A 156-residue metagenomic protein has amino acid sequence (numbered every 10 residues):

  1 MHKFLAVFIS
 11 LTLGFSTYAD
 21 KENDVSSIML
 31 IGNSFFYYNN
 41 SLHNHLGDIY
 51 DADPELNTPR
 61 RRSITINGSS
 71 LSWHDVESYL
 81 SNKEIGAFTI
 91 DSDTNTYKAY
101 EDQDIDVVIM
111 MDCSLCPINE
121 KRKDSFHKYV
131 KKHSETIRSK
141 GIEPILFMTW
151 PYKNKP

Functional and structural regions predicted by a protein language model:
M1-F4: Positively charged n-region of N-terminal signal peptides that target proteins for export
A6-G14: Bacterial N-terminal signal peptides
A19-G68: Serine-esterase "nucleophile elbow" of acetyl-processing enzymes
F35-S41, S69-L71, I85-T89, P117-F126: Acidic-and-aromatic substrate-binding clefts and catalytic sites of carbohydrate-active enzymes
H43-L46, E77-S78, K123-S125: Short, glycine/charged-enriched secondary-structure capping and boundary segments
I64-I85: N-terminal beta-loop-helix "entrance" segment that forms/cooperates in small-molecule cofactor or anionic ligand
S78-E101: Glycine-rich, highly charged phosphate/nucleotide-binding loops
D93-P156: Alpha-helical cap/lid subdomain in secreted, periplasmic, or secretory-pathway luminal O-acyl-processing enzymes
